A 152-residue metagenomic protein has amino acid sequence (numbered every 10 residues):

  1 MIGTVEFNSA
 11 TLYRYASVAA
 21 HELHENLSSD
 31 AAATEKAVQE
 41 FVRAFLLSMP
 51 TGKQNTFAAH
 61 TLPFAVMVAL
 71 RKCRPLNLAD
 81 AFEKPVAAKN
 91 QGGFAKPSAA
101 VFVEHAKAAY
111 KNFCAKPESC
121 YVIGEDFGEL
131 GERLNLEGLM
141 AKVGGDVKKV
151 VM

Functional and structural regions predicted by a protein language model:
M1-M152: Basic polyanion-binding and macromolecular-assembly surfaces
